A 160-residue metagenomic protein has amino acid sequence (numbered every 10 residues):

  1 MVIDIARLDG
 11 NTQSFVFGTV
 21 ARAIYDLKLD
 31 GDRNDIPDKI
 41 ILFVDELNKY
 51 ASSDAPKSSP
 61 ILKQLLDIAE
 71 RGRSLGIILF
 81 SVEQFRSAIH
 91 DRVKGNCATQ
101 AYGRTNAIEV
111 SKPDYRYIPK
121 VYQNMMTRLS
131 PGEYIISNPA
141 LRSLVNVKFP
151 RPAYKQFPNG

Functional and structural regions predicted by a protein language model:
M1-D67, S74, Y134-A140: P-loop NTPase motor domains
N11-Q13, L144-V147, F157: Short helix/loop capping segments that flank catalytic or ligand/cofactor-binding pockets
F17-A21, Y117-I118, P152-A153: Short, solvent-exposed amphipathic alpha-helical segments in soluble enzyme and RNA/protein-processing domains
P60-L62, L66-P150: Conserved ATP-driven motor cores of ASCE-family P-loop NTPases powering translocation/secretion/packaging/pilus
P150-G160: Charge-patterned, long linear interaction tracts outside catalytic cores
